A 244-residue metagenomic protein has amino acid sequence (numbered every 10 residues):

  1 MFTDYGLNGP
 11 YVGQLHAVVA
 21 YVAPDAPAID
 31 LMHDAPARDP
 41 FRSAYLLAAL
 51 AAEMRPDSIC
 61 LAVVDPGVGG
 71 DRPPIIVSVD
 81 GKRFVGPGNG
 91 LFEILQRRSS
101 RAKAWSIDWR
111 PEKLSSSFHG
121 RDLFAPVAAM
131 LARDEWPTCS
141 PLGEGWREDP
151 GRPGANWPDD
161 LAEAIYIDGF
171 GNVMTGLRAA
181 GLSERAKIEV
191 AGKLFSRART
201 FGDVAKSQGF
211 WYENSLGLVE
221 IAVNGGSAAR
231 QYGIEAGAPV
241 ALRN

Functional and structural regions predicted by a protein language model:
M1, C60-A62, I165, I221: Residue-level marker for buried hydrophobic side chains located in beta-strands that build the well-ordered beta-sheet
M1-D34: N-terminal glycine-rich anion-binding loop in soluble enzyme alpha/beta folds
Q14-V18, L46-A49, I94, P126-M130: Alpha-helical scaffold segments in soluble metabolic enzymes
V22-A28, D39-Y45, M54-D57, L61-V64 (+1 more regions): Active-site histidine-anchored catalytic micro-motif
P111-L177, G181: Anionic-ligand-binding alpha/beta catalytic cores of soluble enzymes and soluble regulatory domains that recognize
M174-E235: A conserved acidic, glycine/proline-rich C-terminal tail/linker
A236-N244: Surface-exposed interaction regions enriched in Ser/Thr/Asp/Glu that occur as long low-complexity tracts or repetitive
